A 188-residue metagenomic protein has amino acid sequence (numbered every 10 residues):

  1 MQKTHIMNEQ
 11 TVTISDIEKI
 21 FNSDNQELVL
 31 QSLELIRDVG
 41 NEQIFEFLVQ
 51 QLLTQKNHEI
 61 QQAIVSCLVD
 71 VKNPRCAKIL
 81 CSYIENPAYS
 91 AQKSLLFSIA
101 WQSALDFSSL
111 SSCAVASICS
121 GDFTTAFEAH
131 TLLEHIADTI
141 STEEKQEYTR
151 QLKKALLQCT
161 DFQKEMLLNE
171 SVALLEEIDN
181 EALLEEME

Functional and structural regions predicted by a protein language model:
Q2-I20, V39-L52, N73-N86, L105-C119 (+2 more regions): Amphipathic alpha-helical scaffolding segments comprising HEAT/armadillo-like alpha-solenoid repeats
Q2-N8, L28-V39, Q50-Q51, Q61-N73 (+4 more regions): Structural detector for internal amphipathic alpha-helices that build alpha-solenoid repeat scaffolds
D24-N25, K56-N57, A88-Y89, G121-D122 (+1 more regions): Short inter-helical turns and helix N-cap capping residues of alpha-solenoid HEAT/ARM repeat scaffolds
K56, I60-A63, M187: Short, charged early-sequence alpha-helical segments and their helix-coil boundaries
C113-E165: A generic hydrophobic-segment detector
A155, C159, L174-A182: Short, leucine/isoleucine-rich alpha-helical interaction segments at C-terminal helix-coil junctions
